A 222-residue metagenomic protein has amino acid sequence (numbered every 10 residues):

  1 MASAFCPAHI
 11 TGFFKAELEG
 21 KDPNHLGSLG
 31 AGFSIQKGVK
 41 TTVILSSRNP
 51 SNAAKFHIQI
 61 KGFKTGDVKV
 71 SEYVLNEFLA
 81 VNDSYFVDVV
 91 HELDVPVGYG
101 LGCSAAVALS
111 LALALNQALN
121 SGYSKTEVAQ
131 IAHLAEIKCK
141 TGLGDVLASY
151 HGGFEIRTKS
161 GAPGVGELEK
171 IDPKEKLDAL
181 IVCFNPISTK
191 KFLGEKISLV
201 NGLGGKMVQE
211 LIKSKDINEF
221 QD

Functional and structural regions predicted by a protein language model:
M1-V97: ATP-binding N-lobe of GHMP and related small-molecule kinases
A2, E17, A80, Q117-S121 (+3 more regions): Generic secondary-structure signature for well-ordered alpha-helical cores
A4-F5, P23-N24, G32-I35, C139-T141 (+2 more regions): Solvent-exposed alpha-helices and their adjacent loops that cap or buttress functional pockets in soluble metabolic
P7, S149-Y150, V182-N185: Short beta-strand segments
L101-K125: DPxDG-like acidic metal-binding loop motif
K125-K170: Alpha/beta catalytic cores of group-transfer enzymes, especially the acyltransferase/condensing modules of polyketide
G166-D222: C-terminal nucleotide
